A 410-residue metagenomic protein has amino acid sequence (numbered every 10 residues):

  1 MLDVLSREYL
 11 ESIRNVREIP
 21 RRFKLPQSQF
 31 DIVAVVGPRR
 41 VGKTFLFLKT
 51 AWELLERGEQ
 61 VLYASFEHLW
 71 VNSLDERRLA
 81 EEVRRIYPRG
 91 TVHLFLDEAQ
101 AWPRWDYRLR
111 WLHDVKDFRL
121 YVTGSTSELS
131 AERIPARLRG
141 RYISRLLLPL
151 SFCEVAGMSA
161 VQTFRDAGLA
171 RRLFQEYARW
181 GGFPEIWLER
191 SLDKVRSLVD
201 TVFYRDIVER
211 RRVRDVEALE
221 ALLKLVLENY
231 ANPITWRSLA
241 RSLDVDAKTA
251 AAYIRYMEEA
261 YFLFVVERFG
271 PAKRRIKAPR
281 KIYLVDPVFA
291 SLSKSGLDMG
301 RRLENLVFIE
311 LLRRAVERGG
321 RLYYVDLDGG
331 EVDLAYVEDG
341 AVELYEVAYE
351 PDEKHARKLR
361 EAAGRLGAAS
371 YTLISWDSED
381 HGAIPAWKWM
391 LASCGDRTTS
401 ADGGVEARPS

Functional and structural regions predicted by a protein language model:
L2-I13, A34, E53, V266-S410: A cross-kingdom feature that marks ATP-driven nucleic-acid transaction machinery
L2-S12, L148-P149, C153-R302, L306-I309 (+2 more regions): Interdomain hinge/linker elements that couple catalytic modules in large macromolecular machines
R14-Q27: Pre-Walker A adenine-sensing motif
K43: Conserved lysine of the Walker
L46: Hydrophobic positions on the alpha1 helix immediately C-terminal to the Walker A/P-loop
L62-R89: Short glycine-rich substrate-engagement loop in P-loop NTPases that contacts/grips substrate
R119-S125: Structural recognition of the conserved hydrophobic beta-strand(s) that form the central parallel beta-sheet of P-loop
E128-I143: Short regulatory helix/loop adjacent to the ATP-binding pocket of P-loop NTPases
